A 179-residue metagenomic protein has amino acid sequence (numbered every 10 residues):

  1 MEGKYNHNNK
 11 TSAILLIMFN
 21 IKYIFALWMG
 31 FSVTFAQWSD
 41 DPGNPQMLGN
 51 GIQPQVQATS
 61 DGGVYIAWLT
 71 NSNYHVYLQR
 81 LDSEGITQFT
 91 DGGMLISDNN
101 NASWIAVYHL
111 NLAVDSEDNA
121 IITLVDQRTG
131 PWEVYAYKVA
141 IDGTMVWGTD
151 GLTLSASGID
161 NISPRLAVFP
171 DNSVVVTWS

Functional and structural regions predicted by a protein language model:
M1-F19: N-terminal secretory signal peptides that target proteins for export/translocation
L15-I17, G30, D160: Short intrinsically disordered, low-complexity segments
F19-I21, A36: Secretory targeting signatures
K22-S32: Bacterial N-terminal signal peptides
Q37-S179: Extracellular, repeat-based ectodomains that mediate carbohydrate processing or recognition
